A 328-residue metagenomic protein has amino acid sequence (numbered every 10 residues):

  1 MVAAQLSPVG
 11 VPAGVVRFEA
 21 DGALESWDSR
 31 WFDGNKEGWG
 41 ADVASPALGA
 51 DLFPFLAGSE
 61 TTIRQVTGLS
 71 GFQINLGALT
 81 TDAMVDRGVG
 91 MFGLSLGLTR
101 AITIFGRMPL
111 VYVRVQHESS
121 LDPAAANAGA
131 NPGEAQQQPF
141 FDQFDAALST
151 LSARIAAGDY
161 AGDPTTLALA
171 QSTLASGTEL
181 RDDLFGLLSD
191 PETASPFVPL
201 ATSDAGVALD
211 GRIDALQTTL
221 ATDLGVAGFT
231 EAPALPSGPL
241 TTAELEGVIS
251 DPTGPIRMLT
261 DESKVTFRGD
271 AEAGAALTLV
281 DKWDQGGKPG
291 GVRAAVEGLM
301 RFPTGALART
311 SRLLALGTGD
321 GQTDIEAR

Functional and structural regions predicted by a protein language model:
V2-V292: Transmembrane beta-barrel domains of Gram-negative outer membranes and organellar outer membranes
G14-V16, A23, L316-R328: Detector for outer-membrane/organellar transmembrane beta-barrel domains, recognizing the amphipathic beta-strand
V115, T304-A308: Short acidic/His/Gly/Ser-rich catalytic and metal-binding motifs that mark active-site loops of diverse hydrolases
M258-T260, L307-T318: Surface-exposed cleft-lining segments at the edges of enzyme active sites
R268, E272, A295, Q322-E326: Hydrophobic, well-ordered secondary-structure segments
V292-T304: Internal, conserved structured core segments that host functional sites
